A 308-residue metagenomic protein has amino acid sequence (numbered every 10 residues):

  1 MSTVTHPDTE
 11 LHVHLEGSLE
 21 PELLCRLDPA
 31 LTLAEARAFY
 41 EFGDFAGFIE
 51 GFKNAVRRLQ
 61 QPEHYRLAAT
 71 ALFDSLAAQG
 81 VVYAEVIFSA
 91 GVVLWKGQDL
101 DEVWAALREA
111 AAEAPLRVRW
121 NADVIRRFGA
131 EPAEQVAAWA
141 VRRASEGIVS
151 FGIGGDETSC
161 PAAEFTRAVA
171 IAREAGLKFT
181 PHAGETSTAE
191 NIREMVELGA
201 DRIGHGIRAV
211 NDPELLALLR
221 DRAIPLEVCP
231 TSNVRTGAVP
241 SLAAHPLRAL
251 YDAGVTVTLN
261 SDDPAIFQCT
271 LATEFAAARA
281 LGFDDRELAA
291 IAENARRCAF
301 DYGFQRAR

Functional and structural regions predicted by a protein language model:
M1-L177, S187-N191, E197, D201-R202 (+2 more regions): Metal-cofactor-binding active-site regions of metalloenzymes
F179-P181: Conserved hydrophobic beta-strand within the GNAT/NAT acetyltransferase core sheet that lines the active-site cleft
G184: Acidic/histidine-rich helix-loop elements that form or flank divalent-metal/phosphate-binding sites at the catalytic
